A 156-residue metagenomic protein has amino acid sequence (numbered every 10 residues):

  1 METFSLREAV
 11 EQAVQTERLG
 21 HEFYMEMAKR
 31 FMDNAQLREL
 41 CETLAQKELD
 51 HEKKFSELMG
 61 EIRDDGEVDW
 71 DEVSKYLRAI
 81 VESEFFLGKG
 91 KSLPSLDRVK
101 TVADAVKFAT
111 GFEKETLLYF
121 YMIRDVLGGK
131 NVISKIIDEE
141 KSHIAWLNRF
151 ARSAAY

Functional and structural regions predicted by a protein language model:
M1-Y156: Non-heme di-metal
